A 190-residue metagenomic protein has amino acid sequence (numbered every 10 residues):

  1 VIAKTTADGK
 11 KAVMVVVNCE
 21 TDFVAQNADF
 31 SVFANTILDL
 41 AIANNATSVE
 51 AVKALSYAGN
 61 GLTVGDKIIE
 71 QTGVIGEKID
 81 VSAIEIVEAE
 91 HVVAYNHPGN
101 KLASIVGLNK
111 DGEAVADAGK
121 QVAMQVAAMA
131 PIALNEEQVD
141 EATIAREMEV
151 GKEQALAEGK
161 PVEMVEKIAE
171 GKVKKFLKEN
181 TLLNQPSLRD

Functional and structural regions predicted by a protein language model:
V1-D190: N-terminal assembly/interaction segments in proteins that build large macromolecular machines
